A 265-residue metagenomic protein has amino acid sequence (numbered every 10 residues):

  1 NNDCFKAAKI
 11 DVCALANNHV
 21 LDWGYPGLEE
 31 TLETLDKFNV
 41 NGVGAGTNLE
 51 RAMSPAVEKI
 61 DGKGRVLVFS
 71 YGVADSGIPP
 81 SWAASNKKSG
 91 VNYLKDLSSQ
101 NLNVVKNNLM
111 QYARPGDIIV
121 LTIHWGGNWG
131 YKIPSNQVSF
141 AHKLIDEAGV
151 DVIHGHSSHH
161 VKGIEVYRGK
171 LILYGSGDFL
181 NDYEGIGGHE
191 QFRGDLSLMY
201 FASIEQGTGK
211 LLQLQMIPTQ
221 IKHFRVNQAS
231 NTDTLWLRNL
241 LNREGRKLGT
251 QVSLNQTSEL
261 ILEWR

Functional and structural regions predicted by a protein language model:
N1-R265: Acidic, metal/ion-coordinating pockets
